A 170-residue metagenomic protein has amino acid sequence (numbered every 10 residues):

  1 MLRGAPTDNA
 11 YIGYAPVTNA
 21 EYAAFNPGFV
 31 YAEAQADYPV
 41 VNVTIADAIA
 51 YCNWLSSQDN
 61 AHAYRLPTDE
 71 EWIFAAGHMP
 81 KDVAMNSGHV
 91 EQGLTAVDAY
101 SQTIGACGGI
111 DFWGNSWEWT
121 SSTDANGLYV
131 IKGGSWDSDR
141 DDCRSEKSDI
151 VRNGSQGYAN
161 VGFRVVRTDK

Functional and structural regions predicted by a protein language model:
M1-A32, P39-A46, G114: A short glycine-rich, aromatic-capped structural motif
L2, A10, Y38, T95 (+3 more regions): A broad, low-specificity signal marking well-ordered, structured residues that form hydrophobic/aromatic
A15, N26-F29, L55, I104 (+2 more regions): Generic alpha-helical secondary structure signal
E21, V30-A32, T68, P80 (+1 more regions): Serine/threonine-rich low-complexity intrinsically disordered regions
A34, I45-A159: Functional-site microenvironments in short loops/helix caps that host divalent-cation chemistry
A159-K170: Short, structured beta-strand segments at or near domain termini in extracellular proteins/domains
